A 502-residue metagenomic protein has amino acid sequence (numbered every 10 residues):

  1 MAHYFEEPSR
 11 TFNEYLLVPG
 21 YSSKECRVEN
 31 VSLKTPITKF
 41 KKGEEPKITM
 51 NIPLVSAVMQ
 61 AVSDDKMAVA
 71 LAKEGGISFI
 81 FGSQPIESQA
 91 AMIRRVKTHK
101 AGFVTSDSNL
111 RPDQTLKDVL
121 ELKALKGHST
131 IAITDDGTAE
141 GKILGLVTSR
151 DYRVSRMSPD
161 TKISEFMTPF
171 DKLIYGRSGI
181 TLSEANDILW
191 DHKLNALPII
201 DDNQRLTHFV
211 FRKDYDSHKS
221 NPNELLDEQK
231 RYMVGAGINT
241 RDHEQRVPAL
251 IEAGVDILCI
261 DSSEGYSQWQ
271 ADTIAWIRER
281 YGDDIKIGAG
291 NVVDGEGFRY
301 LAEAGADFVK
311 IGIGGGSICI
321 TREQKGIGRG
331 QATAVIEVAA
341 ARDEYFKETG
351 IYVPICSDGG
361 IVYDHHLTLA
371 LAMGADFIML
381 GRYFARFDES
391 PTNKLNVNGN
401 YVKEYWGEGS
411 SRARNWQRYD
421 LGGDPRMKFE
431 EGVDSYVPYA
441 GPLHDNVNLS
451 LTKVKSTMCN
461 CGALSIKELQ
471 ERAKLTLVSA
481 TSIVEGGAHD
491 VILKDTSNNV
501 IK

Functional and structural regions predicted by a protein language model:
M1-S23, L110-R111, Y175-R177, S183-D187 (+4 more regions): Alpha/beta catalytic cores of nucleotide-metabolism and tRNA/nucleoside-modifying enzymes
R27-M50, A57-M59, S88-H128, I133-D136 (+5 more regions): Bateman/CBS regulatory modules and CBS-like beta-alpha motifs in cytosolic regions of diverse proteins
E45-K47, A72, K97, L120-A124 (+7 more regions): Surface-exposed amphipathic alpha-helices with a cationic face
K47-S56, G102-D107, F170, D227-A236 (+3 more regions): Short beta-strand/loop segments at the ligand-binding rim of alpha/beta enzyme cores
K66-V69, H243-A253, I287, V292-I311 (+1 more regions): Catalytic cores of alpha/beta
K73-S88, V255-S267, D307-K325, I361-L395: Glycine-rich phosphate-binding active-site loops on the catalytic face of alpha/beta enzymes
F79-Q84, S108-L110, T130-T134, Y175-R177 (+6 more regions): Catalytic beta/alpha-barrel core
Q84-R94, E140, S155-D160, T181 (+6 more regions): Active-site-adjacent beta->alpha loops and helix N-cap segments on the catalytic face of soluble alpha/beta enzymes
